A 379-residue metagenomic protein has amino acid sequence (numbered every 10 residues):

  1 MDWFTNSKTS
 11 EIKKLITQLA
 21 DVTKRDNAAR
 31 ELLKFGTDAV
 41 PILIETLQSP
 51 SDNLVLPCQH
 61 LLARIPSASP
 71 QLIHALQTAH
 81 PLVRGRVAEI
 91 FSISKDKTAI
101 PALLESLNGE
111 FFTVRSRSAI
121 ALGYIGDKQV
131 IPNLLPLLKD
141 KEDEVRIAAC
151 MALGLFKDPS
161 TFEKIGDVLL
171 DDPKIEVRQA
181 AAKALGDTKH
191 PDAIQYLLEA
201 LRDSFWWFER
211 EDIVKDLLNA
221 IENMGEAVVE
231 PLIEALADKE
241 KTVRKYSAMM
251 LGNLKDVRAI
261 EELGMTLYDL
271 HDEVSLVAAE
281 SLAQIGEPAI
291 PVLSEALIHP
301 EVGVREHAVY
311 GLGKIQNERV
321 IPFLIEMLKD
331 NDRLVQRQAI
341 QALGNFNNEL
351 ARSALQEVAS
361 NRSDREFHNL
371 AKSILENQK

Functional and structural regions predicted by a protein language model:
M1-S7, T23-T37, E45, N53-S67 (+20 more regions): Structural detector for internal amphipathic alpha-helices that build alpha-solenoid repeat scaffolds
D21, P50-S51, A79-H80, E110-F111 (+9 more regions): Short inter-helical turns and helix N-cap capping residues of alpha-solenoid HEAT/ARM repeat scaffolds
L201-D203, N348, S353-S363: TPR/TPR-like (Sel1-like) alpha-helical repeat modules
